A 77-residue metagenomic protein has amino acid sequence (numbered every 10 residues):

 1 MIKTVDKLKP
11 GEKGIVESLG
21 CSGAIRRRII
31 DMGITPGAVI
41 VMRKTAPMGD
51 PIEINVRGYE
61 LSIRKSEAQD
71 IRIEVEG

Functional and structural regions predicted by a protein language model:
M1-I2, I25-R28: Short alpha-helix capping/helix-loop boundary micro-motifs
K3, M48-G77: C-terminal structural segments of small proteins and small subunits
G23-I25, V41: Short, conserved turn/kink motifs that form compact alpha/beta structural patches or helix kinks used as
